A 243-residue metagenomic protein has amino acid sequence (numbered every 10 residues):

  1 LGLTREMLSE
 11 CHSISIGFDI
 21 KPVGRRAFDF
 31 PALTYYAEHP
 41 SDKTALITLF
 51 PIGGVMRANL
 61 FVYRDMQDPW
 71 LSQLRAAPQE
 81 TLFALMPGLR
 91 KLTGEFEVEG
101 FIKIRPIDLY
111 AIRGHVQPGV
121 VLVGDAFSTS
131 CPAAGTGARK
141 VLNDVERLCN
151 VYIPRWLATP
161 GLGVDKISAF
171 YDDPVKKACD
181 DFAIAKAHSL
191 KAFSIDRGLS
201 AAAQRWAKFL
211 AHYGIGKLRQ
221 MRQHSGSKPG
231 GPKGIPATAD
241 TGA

Functional and structural regions predicted by a protein language model:
L1-K91: Conserved FAD-binding catalytic core of PHBH/FMO-like flavoproteins
F18-K21, F127, S200-A207: Conserved short hydrophobic patches within well-ordered secondary structure
V23-F28, G94-G100, R105-P106, A111 (+3 more regions): Short flexible/disordered coil segments
F30, G94-F96, A183-H188: Short coil/turn segments at secondary-structure boundaries
A58-Q67, G135-D144, A203-R219: Short secondary-structure transition/capping segments
M66-A158, G163: FAD/FMN-dependent oxidoreductases across multiple families
N150-A243: C-terminal helical "tail/cap" subdomain of flavin- and related membrane-associated enzymes
